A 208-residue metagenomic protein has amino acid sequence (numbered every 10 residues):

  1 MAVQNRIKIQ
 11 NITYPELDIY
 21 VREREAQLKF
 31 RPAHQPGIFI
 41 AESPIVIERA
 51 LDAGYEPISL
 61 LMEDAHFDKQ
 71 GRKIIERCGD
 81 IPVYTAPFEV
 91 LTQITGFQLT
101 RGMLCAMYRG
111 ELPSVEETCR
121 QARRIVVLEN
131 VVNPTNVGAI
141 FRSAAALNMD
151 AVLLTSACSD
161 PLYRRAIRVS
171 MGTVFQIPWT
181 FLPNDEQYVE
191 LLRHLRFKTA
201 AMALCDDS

Functional and structural regions predicted by a protein language model:
M1-R72, C158-S159: Boundary-proximal intrinsically disordered activation/regulatory segments immediately upstream of a helical core
I7, V83-T85, G110-D206: RNA substrate-binding interface of SAM-dependent RNA methyltransferases
P32, K73-C78, V169-T173: Short, conserved catalytic or adaptor-binding loops enriched in Gly and charged residues
Q35-I38, E56-S59, D80-P82, A151-V152 (+1 more regions): Short active-site oxyanion
P44, D68-K69, F88, L182-E186: Structural motif corresponding to alpha-helix initiation and N-cap regions
L51, R77, R193: Anion (oxyanion) recognition and catalysis
I75-G96, T180: A glycine-rich helix N-cap at a beta->alpha junction
C105: Glycine-rich phosphate-binding loops that contact phosphosugars or nucleotide phosphates
